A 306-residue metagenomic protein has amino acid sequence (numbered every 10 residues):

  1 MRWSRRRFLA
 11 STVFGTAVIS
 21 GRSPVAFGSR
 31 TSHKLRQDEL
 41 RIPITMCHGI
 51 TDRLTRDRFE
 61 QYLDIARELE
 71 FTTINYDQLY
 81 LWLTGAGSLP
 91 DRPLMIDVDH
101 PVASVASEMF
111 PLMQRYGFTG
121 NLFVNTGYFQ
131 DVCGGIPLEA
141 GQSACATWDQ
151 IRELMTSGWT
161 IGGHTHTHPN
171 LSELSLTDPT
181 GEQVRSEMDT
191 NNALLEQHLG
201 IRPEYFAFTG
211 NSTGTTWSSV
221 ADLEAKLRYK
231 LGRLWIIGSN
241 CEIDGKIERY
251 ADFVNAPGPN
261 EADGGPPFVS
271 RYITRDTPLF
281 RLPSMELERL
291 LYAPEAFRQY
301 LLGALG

Functional and structural regions predicted by a protein language model:
M1-T16: N-terminal secretory signal peptides and thylakoid transit peptides that target proteins across membranes
P24-D97, S104, S172-E173, D178-R185 (+2 more regions): C-terminal active-site subregion of NodB/CE4 polysaccharide deacetylases
P43-C47, L54, F71-D77, M95 (+6 more regions): Short, well-structured secondary-structure segments
R56, A106-F110, C133: Short, solvent-exposed loop/turn and secondary-structure capping segments
V102-A103, T167: Short, glycine/acidic-enriched loop or turn micro-motifs at the edges of active sites
P111-G117, A144-G162, R271-T277: Acidic (Asp/Glu)-rich catalytic clusters
L138-Q142, A146, D178-Q183: Alpha-helix N-cap and loop-to-helix initiation/capping positions
Q150-L174, V184, L195-H198: A structural motif
